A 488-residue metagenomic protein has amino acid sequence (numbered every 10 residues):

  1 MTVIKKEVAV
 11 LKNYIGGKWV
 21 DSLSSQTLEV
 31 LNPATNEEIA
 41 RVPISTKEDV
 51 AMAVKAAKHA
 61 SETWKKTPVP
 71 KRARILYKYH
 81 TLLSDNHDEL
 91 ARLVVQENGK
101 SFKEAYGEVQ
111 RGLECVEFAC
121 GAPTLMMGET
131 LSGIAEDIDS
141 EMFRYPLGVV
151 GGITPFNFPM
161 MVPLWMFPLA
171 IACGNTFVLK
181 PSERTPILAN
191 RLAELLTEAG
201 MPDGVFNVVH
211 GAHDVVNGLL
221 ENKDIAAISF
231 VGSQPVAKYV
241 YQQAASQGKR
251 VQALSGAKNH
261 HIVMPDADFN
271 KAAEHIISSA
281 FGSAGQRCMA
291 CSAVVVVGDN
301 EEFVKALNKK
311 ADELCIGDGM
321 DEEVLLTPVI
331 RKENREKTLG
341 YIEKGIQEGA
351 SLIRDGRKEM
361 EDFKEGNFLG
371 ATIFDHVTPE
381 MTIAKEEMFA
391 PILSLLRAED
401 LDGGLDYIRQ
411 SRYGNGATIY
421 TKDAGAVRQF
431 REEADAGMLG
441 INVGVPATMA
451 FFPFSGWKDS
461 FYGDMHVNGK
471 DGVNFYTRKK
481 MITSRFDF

Functional and structural regions predicted by a protein language model:
M1-R41, R74, K78, G128-T154 (+4 more regions): Terminal low-complexity tails and localization/encapsulation signals of metabolic enzymes
N36, R72, V94, V116 (+9 more regions): Residue-level signal for inorganic ion chemistry
E37-M126, D137: Glycine-rich loop-to-alpha-helix module at the N-terminal edge of alpha/beta enzyme cores
E37-R41, M201, I225, I262 (+6 more regions): Conserved C-terminal structural/oligomerization subdomain of aldehyde/semialdehyde dehydrogenase
E38-S45, H59-K66, G152, H261-M264 (+5 more regions): Short, well-ordered beta-strand elements within core beta-sheets of diverse protein domains
S61, K65, H80-H87, A91 (+17 more regions): Structural signal for hydrophobic packing residues in well-ordered secondary-structure cores of soluble enzyme domains
G128-E274, A398, G463: Rossmann-like NAD(P) dinucleotide-binding subdomain of oxidoreductase/dehydrogenase enzymes
P235-T378, L401, I441, F486-F488: ALDH superfamily catalytic-core signature
